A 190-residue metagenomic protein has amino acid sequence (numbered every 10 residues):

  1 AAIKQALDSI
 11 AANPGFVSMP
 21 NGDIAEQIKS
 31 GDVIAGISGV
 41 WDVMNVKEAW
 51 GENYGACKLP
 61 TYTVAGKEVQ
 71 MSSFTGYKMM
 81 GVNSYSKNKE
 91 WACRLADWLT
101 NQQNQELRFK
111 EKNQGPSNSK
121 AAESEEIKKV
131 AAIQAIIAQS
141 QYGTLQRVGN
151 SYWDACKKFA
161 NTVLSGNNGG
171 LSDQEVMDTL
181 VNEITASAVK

Functional and structural regions predicted by a protein language model:
A1, V69, F74-N83, W153-L164: Periplasmic solute-binding protein
A1-P20: Glycine-centered hinge/linker elements that transmit conformational signals in sensory and ligand-binding systems
A2-A6, I24, D42, N88-A92 (+4 more regions): Stable alpha-helical elements in mature extracytoplasmic
G22-D32, G36, S165-G169: Short helices/loops that flank or line small-molecule/ion binding pockets
A25, D42-A49, T185: Pocket-flanking alpha-helical
I34-G39, G55-A56: Paired acidic/hydrophobic, glycine-rich loop segments that form the ligand-binding mouth/hinge of periplasmic-binding
E48-E111: Extracytoplasmic/periplasmic substrate-recognition and gating elements
I137-K190: Conserved C-terminal helix/tail region of periplasmic/extracytoplasmic solute-binding proteins
